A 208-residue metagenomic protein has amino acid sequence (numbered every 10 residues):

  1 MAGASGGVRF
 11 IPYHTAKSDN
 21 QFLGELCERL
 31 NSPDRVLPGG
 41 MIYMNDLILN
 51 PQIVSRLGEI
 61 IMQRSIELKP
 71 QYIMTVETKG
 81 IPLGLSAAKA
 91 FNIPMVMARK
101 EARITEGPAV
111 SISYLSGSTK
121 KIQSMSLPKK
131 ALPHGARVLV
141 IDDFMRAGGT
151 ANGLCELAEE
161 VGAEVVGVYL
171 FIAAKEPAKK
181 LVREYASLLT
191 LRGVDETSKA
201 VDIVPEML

Functional and structural regions predicted by a protein language model:
A2-K69: Active-site-facing substrate-recognition patch
G3-S5, H14, D19-N20, N152-L208: PRPP-dependent phosphoribosyltransferase catalytic core
P70-E77: Short glycine-rich phosphate-binding loop at a beta-alpha junction
Q71, A136, V166: Conserved acidic residues
P82-F91: Short Gly/Thr/Asp-enriched flexible loops that form oxyanion-binding sites at enzyme active sites
N92-I93, A163: Short glycine/serine/threonine/alanine-rich loop segments
I93-L139: Short, glycine/charge-rich flexible loops or terminal/linker lids adjacent to PRPP-binding catalytic cores
A136-E160: Active-site/ligand-binding-proximal alpha/beta "capping" segment
